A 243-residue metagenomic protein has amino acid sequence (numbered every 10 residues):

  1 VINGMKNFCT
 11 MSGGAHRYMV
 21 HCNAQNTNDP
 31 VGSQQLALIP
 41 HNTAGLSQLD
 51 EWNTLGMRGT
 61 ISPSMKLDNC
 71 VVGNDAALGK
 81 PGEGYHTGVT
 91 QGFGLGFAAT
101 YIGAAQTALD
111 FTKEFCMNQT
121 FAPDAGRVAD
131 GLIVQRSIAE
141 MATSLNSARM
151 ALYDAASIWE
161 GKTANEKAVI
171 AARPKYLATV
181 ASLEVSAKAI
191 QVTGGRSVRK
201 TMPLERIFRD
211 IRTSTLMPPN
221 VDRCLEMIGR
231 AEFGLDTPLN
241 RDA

Functional and structural regions predicted by a protein language model:
I2-G4, A37, L67, A105 (+2 more regions): Buried hydrophobic positions in well-ordered alpha/beta secondary-structure cores of metabolic enzymes
M5-L46: A short core secondary-structure module
F8-S12, F93-F97, S214-M217: Glycine-rich phosphate/pyrophosphate-binding beta-alpha loops
W52-L145: Glycine-rich beta->alpha junctions and the first turn(s) of the following alpha-helix
T90-G94, R127-E140, K167-L177, E205-T213: Alpha-helical scaffold segments that form or flank carboxylate-/histidine-based iron centers
I102-A105, L109, M141-A148, L152 (+3 more regions): Alpha-helical transition-metal enzyme core signature, strongest for iron centers
N146-L177, I190-V198: C-terminal helix-coil-helix/basic helical segment that borders enzyme active sites and/or dimer interfaces and provides
G195-A243: Glycine-rich phosphate/cofactor-binding loops in nucleotide/flavin-utilizing enzymes
